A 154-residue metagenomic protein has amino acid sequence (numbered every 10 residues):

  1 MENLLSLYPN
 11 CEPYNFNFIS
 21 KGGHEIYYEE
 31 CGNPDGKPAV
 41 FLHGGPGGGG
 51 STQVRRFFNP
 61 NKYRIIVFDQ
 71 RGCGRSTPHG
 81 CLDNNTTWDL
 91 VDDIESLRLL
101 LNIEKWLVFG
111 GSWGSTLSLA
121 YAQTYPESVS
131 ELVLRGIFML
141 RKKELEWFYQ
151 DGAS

Functional and structural regions predicted by a protein language model:
L4-I26, E30: N-terminal cap/lid segment of alpha/beta-hydrolase-fold proteins
S20-P78: Conserved HGGG/HGGXW glycine-rich cap/lid loop of the alpha/beta-hydrolase fold
D35-G36, N102-E104, E127: Active-site acidic short loop of glycosyltransferases
H79-V91, K143-D151: Catalytic nucleophile-loop/oxyanion-hole region of alpha/beta-hydrolase and closely related hydrolase-like folds
W88-W106: Conserved acidic catalytic loop of the alpha/beta-hydrolase fold
V108-G110, R135: Short beta-strand immediately N-terminal to the catalytic nucleophile in serine-hydrolase-like folds
S115-P126, L132: Short glycine-enriched nucleophile-adjacent loop and the immediately C-terminal alpha-helix near the catalytic center
V129-S154: A catalytic-pocket lid/entrance helix-loop region that shapes and gates access to the active site across common
